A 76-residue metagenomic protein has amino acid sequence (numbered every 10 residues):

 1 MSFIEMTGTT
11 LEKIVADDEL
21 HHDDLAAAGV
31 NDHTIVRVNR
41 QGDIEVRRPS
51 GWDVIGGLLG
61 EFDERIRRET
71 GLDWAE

Functional and structural regions predicted by a protein language model:
M1-L11, G51-E76: Mixed-charge, Lys/Arg-enriched low-complexity segments
D17-R67: Acidic, low-complexity, intrinsically disordered interaction modules
